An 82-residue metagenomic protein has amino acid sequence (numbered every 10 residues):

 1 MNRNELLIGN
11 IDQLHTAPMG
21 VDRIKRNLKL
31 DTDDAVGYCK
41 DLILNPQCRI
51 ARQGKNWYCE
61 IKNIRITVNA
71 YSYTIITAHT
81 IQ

Functional and structural regions predicted by a protein language model:
M1-Q82: Ribonuclease/tRNase effector modules and their secretory precursors
